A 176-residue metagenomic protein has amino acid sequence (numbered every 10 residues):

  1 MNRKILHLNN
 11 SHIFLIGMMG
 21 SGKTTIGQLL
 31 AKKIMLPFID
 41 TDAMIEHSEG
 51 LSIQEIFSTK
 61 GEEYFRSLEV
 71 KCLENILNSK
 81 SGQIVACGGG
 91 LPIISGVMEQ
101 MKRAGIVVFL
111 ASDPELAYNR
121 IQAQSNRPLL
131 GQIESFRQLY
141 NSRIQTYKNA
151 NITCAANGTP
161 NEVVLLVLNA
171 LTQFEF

Functional and structural regions predicted by a protein language model:
N2-L8, L29, K33, I144-F176: NTP-dependent small-molecule kinase module
L15: Hydrophobic anchor at the beta1->P-loop junction of P-loop NTPases
M18: P-loop (Walker A) phosphate-binding loop of NTP-binding proteins
S21: ATP-binding Walker
T24: Walker A/P-loop
T41-G90, S95-Q100, T146: ATP-dependent small-molecule kinase phosphotransfer cores that center on conserved nucleotide phosphate-binding segments
G88-L91, D113-E115, T159: Short glycine-rich anion-binding loops that position phosphate/pyrophosphate groups of nucleotides and phosphorylated
A104-Q145: A glycine- and Lys/Arg-enriched "phosphate-lid" helix/loop adjacent to the NTP-binding pocket of small-molecule kinases
